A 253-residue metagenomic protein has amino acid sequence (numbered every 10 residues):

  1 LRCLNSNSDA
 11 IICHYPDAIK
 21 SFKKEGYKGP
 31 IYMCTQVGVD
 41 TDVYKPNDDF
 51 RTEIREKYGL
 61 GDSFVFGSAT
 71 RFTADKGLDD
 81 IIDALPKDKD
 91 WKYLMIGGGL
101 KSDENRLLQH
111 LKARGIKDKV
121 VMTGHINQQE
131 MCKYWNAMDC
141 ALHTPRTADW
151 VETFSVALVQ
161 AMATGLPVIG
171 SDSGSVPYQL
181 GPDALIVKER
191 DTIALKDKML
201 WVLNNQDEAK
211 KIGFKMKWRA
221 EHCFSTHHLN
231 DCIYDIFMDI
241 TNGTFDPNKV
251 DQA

Functional and structural regions predicted by a protein language model:
R2-F50, L60: Donor nucleotide-sugar binding/catalytic pocket of nucleotide-sugar-dependent glycosyltransferases
I12, L60-K76, I82-P86, L94: Conserved donor-binding/catalytic core segment of Leloir-type glycosyltransferases
V39, A69, K92-L108: Glycosyltransferase donor-sugar binding loop
N105-Q129: Nucleotide-activated donor-binding/catalytic signature segment of Leloir-type glycosyltransferases, i.e., the conserved
H125-I126, K133-M138: Short alpha-helical donor nucleotide-sugar binding micro-motif in glycosyltransferases
T144-V159, P177-Y178: Nucleotide-sugar-dependent
L158, M162-G170: Short hydrophobic beta-strand element within catalytic cores of glycosyltransferases and related nucleotide-activated
P182-I193, W201-Q206: Conserved acidic donor-binding segment of nucleotide-sugar-dependent glycosyltransferases
